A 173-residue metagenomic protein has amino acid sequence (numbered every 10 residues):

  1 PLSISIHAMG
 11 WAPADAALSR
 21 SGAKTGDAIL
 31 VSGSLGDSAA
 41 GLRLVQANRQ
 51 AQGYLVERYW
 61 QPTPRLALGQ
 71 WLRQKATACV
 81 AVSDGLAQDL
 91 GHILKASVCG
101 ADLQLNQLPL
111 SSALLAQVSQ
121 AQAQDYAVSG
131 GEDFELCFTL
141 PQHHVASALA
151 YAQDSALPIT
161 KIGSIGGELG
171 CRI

Functional and structural regions predicted by a protein language model:
P1-D15, G53, Q74-K75, C79-I173: Glycine-/charge-enriched secondary-structure boundary and capping motifs
P1-R43, S164: Glycine-rich anion-binding loops of enzyme active sites
A14-G22, S32, W60, G69 (+2 more regions): A generic local secondary-structure boundary/capping motif
A28-G33, Q61-L86, L90: Internal active-site segments that recognize and position negatively charged phosphoryl groups and nucleotide moieties
A39-V56: Short, compositionally biased
V45, R58, W71, Q117 (+1 more regions): Residues that form generic nucleotide/phosphate-binding pockets
R58-A67, S111-L114, V118-S119: Short, motif-level signal for alpha-helix interfacial/capping segments enriched in acidic residues and aromatics/proline
